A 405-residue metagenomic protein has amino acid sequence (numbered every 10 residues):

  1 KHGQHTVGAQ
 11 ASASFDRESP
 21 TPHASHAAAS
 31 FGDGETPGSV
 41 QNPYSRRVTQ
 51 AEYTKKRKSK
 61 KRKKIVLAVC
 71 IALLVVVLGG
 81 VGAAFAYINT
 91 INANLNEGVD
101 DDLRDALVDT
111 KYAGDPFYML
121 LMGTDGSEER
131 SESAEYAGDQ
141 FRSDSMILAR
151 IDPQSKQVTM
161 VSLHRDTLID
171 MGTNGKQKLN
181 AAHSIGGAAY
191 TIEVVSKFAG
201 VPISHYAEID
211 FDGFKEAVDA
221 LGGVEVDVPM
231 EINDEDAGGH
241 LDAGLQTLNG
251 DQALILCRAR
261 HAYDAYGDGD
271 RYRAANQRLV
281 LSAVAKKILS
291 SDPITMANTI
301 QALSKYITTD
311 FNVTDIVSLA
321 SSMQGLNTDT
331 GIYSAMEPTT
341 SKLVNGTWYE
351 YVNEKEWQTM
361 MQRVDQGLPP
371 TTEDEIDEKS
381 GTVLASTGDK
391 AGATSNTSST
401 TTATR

Functional and structural regions predicted by a protein language model:
K1-A51: N-terminal targeting leaders characterized by basic, low-complexity, disordered sequences that direct proteins
Q50-S155: Entry/capping segment at the start of metal-dependent catalytic domains with acidic active-site entry clusters
N96, E129-R130, F311-R405: C-terminal solvent-exposed extensions
G114-F117, F141-M146, S155-V158, L163 (+8 more regions): Extracytoplasmic
E132-A137, Q177-I185, G200-H205, A243 (+4 more regions): Second-shell loop/turn segments in exported
S143-S145, K176, A188-S196, F211-K215 (+9 more regions): Extracytoplasmic/secreted envelope proteins and their assembly/folding machinery, especially bacterial periplasmic
N180-D242: Amphipathic, coiled-coil-like alpha-helical scaffolding segments used for oligomerization/assembly
D219-T295: Flexible, polar/acidic helix-loop-strand segments at domain edges
